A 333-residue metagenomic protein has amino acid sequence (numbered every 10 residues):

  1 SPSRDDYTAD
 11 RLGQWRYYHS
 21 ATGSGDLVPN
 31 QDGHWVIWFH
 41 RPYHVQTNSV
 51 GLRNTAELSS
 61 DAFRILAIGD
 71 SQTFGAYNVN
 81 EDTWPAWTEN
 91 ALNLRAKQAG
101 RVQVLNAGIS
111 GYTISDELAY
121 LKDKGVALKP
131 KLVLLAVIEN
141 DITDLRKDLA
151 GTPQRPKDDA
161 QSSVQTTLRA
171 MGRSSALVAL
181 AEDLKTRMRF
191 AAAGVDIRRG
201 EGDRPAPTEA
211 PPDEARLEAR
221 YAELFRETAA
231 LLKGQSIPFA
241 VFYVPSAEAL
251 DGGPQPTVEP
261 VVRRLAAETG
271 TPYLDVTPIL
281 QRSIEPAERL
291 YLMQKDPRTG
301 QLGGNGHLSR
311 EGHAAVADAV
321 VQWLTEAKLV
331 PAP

Functional and structural regions predicted by a protein language model:
S1-A99, L280-I284, E288-G303: Membrane/wall-proximal cationic-aromatic binding patches
W38-H44, T55, R64-L66, Q72-K157: Conserved SGNH/GDSL esterase-like catalytic core that processes O-acyl groups on lipids and polysaccharides
D70, E117, V133, L232 (+3 more regions): Generic structural signal for small/hydrophobic residues in well-ordered secondary structure, especially within
S71-N78, N106-A107, E214-E218, D251 (+1 more regions): Second-shell loop/turn segments in exported
E89, N93, K97, K122 (+5 more regions): Sec-exported extracytoplasmic/periplasmic mature domains
Q98, I138-T271, V276-E288, K295-T299: Serine-dependent acyl-ester chemistry module
I114, L118, E218, A222 (+1 more regions): Short, amphipathic alpha-helical "lid/cap" segments that border enzyme active or binding sites
K295-P333: Histidine-centered active-site loop/cap adjacent to the catalytic His in serine esterases/O-acetyl transfer systems
